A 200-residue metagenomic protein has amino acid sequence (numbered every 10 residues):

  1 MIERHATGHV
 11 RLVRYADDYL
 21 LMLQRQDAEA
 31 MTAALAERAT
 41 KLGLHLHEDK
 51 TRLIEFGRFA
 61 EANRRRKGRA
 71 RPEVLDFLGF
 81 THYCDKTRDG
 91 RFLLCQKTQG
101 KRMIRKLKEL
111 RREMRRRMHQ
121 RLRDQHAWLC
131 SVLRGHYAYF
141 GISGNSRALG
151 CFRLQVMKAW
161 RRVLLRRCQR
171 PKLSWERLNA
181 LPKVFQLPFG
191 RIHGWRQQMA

Functional and structural regions predicted by a protein language model:
M1-A200: Non-catalytic terminal/accessory segments
